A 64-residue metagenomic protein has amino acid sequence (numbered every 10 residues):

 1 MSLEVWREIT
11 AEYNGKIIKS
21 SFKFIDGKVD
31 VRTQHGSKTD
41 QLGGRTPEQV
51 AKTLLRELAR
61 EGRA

Functional and structural regions predicted by a protein language model:
S2-Q34: N-terminal acidic leader/helix
G36-A64: Mixed-charge, Lys/Arg-enriched low-complexity segments
